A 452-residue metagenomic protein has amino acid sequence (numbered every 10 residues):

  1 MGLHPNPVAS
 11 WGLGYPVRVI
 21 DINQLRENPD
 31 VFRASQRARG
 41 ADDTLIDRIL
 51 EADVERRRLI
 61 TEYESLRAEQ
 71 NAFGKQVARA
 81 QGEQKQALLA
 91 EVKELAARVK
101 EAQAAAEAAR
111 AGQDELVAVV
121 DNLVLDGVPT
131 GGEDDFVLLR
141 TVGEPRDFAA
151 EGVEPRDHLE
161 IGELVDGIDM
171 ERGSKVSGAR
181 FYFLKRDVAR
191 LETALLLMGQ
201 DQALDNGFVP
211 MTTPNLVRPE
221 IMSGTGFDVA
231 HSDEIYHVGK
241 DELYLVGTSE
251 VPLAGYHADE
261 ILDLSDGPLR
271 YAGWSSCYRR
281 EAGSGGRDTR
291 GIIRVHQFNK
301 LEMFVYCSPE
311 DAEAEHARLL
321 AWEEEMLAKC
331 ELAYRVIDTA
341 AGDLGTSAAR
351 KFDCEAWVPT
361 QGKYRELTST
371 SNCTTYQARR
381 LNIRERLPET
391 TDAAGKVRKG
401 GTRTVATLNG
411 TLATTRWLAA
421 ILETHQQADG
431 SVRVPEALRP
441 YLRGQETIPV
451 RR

Functional and structural regions predicted by a protein language model:
M1-V8: Extreme N-terminal basic, low-complexity initiation segments that serve as generic localization/processing leaders
L3, A72, A393-K396: Short, low-complexity interaction segments enriched in Ser/Thr/Pro/Gly
P7, P16-R18, K396, P449: Detector for intrinsically disordered, low-structure N-terminal pre-sequences
G12-D147, G167: N-terminal alpha-helical targeting/anchoring segments
T141-R452: TRNA-recognition modules of translation machinery and tRNA-sensing kinases, especially anticodon-binding
